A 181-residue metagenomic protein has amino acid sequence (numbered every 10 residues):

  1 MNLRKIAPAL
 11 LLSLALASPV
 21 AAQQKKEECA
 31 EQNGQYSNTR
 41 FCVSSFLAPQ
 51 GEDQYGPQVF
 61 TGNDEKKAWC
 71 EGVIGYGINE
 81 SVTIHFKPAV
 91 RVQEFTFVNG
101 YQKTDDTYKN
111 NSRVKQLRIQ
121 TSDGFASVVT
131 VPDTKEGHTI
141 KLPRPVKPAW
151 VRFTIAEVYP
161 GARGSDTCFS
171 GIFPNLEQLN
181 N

Functional and structural regions predicted by a protein language model:
M1-L10: Bacterial N-terminal signal peptides that target proteins for export
A9-A17: Bacterial N-terminal signal peptides
S18-A22: Sec/Tat signal peptide C-region and signal peptidase I cleavage site
Q23-H85, K109, Q178-N181: Disordered, acidic Ser/Thr/Pro-rich linker "stalks" and the adjacent N-terminal cap of the next globular domain
S44, Y76-S81, T104-N181: Trp- and acidic/polar-enriched beta-sheet ligand-binding modules for extracellular glycan and matrix recognition
G77-N79, K87-T96, P148: Extended extracellular/luminal ectodomain segments enriched in beta-structured repeat modules
F86-P88, N99, T121, R144: Non-cytosolic beta-sheet module surface loops
V90-Y108: A short beta-strand element within beta-rich, extracytoplasmic domains of secreted/secretory-pathway proteins
